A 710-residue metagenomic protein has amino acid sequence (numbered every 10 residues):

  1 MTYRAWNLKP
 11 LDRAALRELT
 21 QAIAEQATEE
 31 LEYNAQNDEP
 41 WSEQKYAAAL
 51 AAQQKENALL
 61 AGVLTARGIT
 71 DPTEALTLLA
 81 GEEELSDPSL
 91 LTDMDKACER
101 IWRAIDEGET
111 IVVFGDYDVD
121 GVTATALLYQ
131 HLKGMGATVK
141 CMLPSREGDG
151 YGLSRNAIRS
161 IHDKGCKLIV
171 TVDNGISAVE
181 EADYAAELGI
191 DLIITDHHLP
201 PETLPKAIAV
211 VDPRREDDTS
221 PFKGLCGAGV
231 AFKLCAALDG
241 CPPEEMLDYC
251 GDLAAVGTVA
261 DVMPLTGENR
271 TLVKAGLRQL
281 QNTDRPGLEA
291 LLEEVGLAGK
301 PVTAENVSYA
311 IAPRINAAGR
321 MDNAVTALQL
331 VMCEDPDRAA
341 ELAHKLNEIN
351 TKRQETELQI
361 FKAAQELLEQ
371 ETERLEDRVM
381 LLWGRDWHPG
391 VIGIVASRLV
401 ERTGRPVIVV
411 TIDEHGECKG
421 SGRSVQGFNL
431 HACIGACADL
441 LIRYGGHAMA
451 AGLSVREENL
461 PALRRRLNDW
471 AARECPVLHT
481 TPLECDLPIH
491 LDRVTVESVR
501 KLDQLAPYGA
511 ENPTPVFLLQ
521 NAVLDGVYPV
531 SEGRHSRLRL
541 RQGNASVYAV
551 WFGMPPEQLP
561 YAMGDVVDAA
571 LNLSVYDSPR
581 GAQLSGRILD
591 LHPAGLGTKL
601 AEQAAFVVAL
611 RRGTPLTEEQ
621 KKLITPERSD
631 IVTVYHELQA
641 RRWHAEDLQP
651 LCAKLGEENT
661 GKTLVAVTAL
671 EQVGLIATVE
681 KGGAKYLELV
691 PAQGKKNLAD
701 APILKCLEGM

Functional and structural regions predicted by a protein language model:
M1-L50, A692-K695, A701, K705: Extreme N-terminal flexible tails
T2-Y3, L8-R13, R17-A24, W41-S42 (+4 more regions): Hydrophobic helix-and-loop "lid/oligomerization" segment in the mid-to-C-terminal part of catalytic domains
G121, R146-Y151, L199-P201, D218 (+1 more regions): Short, small-residue-enriched loops and turns at beta-alpha junctions that line or gate enzyme active sites
L127, K206-V259, D630: Short alpha-helices
K133, T138, R270-P313, A317-Q365 (+3 more regions): Acidic, two-metal ion nucleic-acid-processing modules in DNA metabolism proteins
I158, A182-D183, V667: Short amphipathic alpha-helical segments and helix-helix/interface helices
G165, V172-L225: Histidine/acidic-residue-rich, glycine-tolerant segments that coordinate divalent metal ions
